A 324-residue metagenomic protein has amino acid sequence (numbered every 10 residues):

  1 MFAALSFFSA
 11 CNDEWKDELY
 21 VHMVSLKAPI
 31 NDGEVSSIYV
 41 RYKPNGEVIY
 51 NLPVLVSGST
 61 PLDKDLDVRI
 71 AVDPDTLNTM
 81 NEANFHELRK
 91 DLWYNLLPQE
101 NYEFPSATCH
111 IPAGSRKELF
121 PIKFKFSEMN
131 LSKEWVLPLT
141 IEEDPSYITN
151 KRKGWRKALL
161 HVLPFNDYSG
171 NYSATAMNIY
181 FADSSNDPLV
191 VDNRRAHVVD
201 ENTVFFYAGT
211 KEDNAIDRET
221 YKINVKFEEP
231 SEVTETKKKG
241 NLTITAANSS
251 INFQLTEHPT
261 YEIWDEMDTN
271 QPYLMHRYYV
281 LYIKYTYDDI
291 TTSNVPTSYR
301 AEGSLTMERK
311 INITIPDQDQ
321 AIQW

Functional and structural regions predicted by a protein language model:
F7-A10: C-terminal motif of bacterial Sec signal peptides marking the signal peptidase cleavage site
N12-H110, L119-V136, E142-W324: Intrinsically disordered, low-complexity regulatory regions in eukaryotic proteins
